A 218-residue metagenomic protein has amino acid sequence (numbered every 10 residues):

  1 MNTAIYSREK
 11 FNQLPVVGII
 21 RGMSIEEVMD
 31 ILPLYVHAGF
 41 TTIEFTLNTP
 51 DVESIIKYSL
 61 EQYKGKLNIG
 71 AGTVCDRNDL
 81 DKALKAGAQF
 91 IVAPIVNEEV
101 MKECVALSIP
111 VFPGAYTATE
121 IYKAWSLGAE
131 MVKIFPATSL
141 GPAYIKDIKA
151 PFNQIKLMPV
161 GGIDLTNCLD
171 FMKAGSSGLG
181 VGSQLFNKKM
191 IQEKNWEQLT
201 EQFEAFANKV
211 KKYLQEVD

Functional and structural regions predicted by a protein language model:
M1-A86, A106, T166, E193-Q215: Conserved N-terminal beta1-alpha1 strand-loop-helix module at the mouth
P15-V17, T42-E44, K66-G70, Q89-F90 (+4 more regions): Structural preference for beta-strand elements that scaffold enzyme active sites
R21-S24, A71-R77, A93-V96, P113-A118 (+2 more regions): Glycine-rich beta-to-alpha transition loops that act as phosphate-gripper elements at the mouths of alpha/beta enzyme
D76-A86, T119-L127, D164-L179: Catalytic cores of alpha/beta
P94-S139: Histidine/lysine/aspartate-rich catalytic loop segments that bind and position anionic ligands
P94-V100, I134-P142, S176-N195: Glycine-rich phosphate-binding active-site loops on the catalytic face of alpha/beta enzymes
V100-C104, Y122-L127, P142-D147, N167-L169 (+1 more regions): Short, charged, surface-exposed secondary-structure boundary motifs
I148-P151, T200: A charged, well-structured terminal subsegment
